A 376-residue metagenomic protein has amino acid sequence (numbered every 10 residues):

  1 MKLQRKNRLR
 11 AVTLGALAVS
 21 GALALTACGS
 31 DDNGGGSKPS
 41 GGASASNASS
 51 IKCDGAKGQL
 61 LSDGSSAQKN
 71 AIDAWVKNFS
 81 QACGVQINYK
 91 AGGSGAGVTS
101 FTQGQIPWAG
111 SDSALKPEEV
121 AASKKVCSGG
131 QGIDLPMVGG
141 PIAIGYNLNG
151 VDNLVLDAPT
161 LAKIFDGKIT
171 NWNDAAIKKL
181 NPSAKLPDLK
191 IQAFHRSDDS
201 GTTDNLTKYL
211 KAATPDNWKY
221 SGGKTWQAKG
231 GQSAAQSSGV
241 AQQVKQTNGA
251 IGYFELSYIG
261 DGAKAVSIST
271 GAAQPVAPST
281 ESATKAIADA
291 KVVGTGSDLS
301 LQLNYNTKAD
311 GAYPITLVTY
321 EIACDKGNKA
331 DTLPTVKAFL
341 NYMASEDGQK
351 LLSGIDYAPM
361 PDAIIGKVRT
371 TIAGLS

Functional and structural regions predicted by a protein language model:
K2-R8, T13, S30, G35 (+3 more regions): Extracellular/periplasmic juxtamembrane helices and adjacent flexible linkers that interface with membrane partners
A22-A27: C-terminal motif of bacterial Sec signal peptides marking the signal peptidase cleavage site
D32, K38-K178, A241-Q243, F254-I259: N-terminal segment of the mature folded domain
K57-S65, Q86-I87, Q131-G132, Y146-D152 (+4 more regions): Second-shell loop/turn segments in exported
W75-C83, Q105, G110-S113, Y146-L148 (+10 more regions): Sec/Tat-exported extracytoplasmic proteins
V98, D199-V292: Ligand-binding pocket segment of bilobal, Venus flytrap-like solute-binding proteins
G129-Y146, S267-Y320: Periplasmic-binding protein-like
P141-G145, V151-A241: Extracytoplasmic ligand-binding site segments that recognize negatively charged/polar headgroups
